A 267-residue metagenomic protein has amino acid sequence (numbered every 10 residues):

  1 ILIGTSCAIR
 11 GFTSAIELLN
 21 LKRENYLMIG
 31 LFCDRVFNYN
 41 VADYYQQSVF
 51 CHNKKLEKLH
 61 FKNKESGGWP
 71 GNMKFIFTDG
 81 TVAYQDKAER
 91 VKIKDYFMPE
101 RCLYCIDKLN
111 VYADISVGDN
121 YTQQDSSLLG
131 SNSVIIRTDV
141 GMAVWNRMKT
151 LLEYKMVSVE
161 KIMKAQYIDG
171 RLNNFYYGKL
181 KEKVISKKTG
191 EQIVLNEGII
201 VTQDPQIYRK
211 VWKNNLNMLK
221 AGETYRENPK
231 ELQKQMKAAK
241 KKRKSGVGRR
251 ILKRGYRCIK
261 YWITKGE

Functional and structural regions predicted by a protein language model:
L2-F12, R35-F37: Gly/Ser/Thr-rich loops at beta-strand to alpha-helix junctions that form or flank small-molecule/cofactor-binding
S6, K22, Y96-P99: Conserved structured core elements
C7, C33, C102-C105: Disulfide-bonded cysteines in secreted/extracellular proteins and peptides
G11-T13, Y39, A143-W145: Short helix/loop capping segments that flank catalytic or ligand/cofactor-binding pockets
T13-I16, N40-D43, N72-M73: Short acidic, glycine/serine/threonine-rich loops at helix termini
E17-G30: A short alpha->loop->secondary-structure connector
F32-Y44, G67: Short, conserved secondary-structure transition motifs
F50-E267: Long, compositionally biased charged/polar accessory segments in the mid-to-C-terminal portions of proteins
